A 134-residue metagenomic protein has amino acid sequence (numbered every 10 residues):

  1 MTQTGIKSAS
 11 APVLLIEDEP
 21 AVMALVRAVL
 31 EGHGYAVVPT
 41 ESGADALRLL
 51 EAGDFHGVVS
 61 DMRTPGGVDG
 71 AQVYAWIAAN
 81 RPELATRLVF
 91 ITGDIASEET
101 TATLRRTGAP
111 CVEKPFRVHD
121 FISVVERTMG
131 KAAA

Functional and structural regions predicted by a protein language model:
M1-L14, A78-A79, L84, T101-A102 (+2 more regions): Non-catalytic signal-transmission and effector/linker regions of two-component phosphorelay proteins
L14, R27, P39-G57, M62-P65 (+1 more regions): Acidic, metal-coordinating helix/loop segments flanking the phosphotransfer/catalytic sites of two-component signaling
E17: Conserved acidic carboxylate
P20, E41-D45, H119: Acidic phosphotransfer microenvironment of two-component signaling modules
P20-V38, A109: Two-component/phosphorelay signaling modules centered on CheY-like receiver
M23, P65-G67, A96: The feature encodes the CheY-like receiver
R48, D69-L84: Short amphipathic alpha-helix used as the core "switch/output" element in two-component signaling
I91-T92: Hydrophobic/aromatic residues positioned on beta-strands within the core alpha/beta folds
